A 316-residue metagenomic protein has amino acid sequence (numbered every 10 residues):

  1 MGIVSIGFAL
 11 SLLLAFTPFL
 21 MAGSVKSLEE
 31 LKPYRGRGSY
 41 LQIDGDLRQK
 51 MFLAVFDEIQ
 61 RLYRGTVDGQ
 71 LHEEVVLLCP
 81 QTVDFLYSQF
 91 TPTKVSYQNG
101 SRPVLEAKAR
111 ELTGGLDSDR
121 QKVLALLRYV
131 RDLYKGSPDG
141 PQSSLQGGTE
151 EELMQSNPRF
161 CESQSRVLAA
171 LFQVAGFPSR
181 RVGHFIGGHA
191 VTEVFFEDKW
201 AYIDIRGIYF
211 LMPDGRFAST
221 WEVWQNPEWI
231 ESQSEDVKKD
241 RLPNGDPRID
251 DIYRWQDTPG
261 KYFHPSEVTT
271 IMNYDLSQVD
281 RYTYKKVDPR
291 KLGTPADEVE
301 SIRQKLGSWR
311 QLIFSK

Functional and structural regions predicted by a protein language model:
M1-G7: Positively charged n-region of N-terminal signal peptides that target proteins for export
G7-T17: Bacterial N-terminal signal peptides
A22-G69: Intrinsically disordered, low-complexity N-terminal segments that are enriched in acidic
E58, K108, Y129, E298 (+1 more regions): Charge-rich, solvent-exposed alpha-helical interaction surfaces
Q60-S156: Secondary-structure boundary elements
S137-E197: Active-site neighborhood of thiol-dependent amide/isopeptide-bond enzymes
F195-K316: His-Asp-centered catalytic microenvironments across diverse enzyme cores, prominently the transglutaminase-like
